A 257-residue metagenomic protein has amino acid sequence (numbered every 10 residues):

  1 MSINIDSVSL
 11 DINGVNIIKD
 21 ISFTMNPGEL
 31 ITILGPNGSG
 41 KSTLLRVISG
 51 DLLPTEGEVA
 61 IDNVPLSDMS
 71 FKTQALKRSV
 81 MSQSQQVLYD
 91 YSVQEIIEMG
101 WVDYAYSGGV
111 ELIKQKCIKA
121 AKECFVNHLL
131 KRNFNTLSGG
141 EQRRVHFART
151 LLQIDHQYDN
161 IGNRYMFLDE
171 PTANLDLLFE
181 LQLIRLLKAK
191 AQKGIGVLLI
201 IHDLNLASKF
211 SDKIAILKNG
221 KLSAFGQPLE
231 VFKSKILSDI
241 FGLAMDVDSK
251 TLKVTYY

Functional and structural regions predicted by a protein language model:
I3-I5, I18: Conserved structural motif at the start of ABC-family nucleotide-binding domains
L34-P36: The feature captures the beta-strand-to-loop junction immediately N-terminal to the Walker
S49: Helix-to-loop junction immediately C-terminal to a conserved catalytic motif
G57-P65: Conserved ABC transporter NBD signature motif
L112-L129: Conserved ABC ATPase "signature" region
I201-H202: H-loop/switch region of ABC-family ATPase nucleotide-binding domains
S238-Y257: ABC ATPase nucleotide-binding domains
